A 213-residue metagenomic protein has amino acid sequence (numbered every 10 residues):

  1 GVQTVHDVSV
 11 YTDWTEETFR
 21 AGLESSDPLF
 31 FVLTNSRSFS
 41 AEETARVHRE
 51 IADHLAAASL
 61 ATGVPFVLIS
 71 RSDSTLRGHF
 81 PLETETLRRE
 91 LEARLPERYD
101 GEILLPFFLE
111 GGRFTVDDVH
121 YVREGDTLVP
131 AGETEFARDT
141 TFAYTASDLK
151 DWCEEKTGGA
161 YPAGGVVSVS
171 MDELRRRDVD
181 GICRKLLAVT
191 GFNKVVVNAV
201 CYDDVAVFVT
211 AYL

Functional and structural regions predicted by a protein language model:
Q3-H6, S26-P28, F39-L68, S72-V205: Cap/lid and interdomain-hinge subdomains that line or gate substrate/regulatory clefts in soluble alpha/beta enzymes
Q3-L33: N-terminal short beta-loop-beta anion/metal-coordinating cradle
T210-L213: Acidic, glycine-rich loop-and-beta core segments that form the ion-binding/anion-interacting portion of active sites
